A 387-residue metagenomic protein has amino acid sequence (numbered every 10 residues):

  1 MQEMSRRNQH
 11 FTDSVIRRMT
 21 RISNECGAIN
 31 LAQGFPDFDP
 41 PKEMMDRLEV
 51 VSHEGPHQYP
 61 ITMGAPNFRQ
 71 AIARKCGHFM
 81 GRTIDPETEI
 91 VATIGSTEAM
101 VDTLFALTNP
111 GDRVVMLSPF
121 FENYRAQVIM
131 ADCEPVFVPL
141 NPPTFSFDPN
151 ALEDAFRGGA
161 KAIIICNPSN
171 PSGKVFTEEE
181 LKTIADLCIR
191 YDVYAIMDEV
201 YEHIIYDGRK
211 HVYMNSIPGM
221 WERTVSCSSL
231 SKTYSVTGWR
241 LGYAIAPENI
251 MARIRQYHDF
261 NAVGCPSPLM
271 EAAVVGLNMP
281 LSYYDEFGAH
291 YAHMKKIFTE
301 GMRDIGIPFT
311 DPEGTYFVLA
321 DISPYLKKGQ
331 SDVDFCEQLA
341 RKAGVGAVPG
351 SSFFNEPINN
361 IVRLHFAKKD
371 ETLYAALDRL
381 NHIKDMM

Functional and structural regions predicted by a protein language model:
Q2-G95, D102, N278-M279, M386-M387: N-terminal small-domain helix-loop-helix segment of the aminotransferase-like
C26, A131, R190-Y191, I305 (+2 more regions): Helix C-cap/helix->beta junction micro-motif
R74, V115, D154, K328-Q330 (+2 more regions): PLP-dependent enzyme catalytic core of the Aspartate aminotransferase-like
P86, F105-I165, E178: PLP-dependent aminotransferase-like
D112, C133, R190-Y194, W221-E222: A short helix->loop->beta-strand "cap" motif at the edges of active sites that frequently abuts
L140-D207: Active-site phosphate-binding strand-loop segment of PLP-dependent enzymes
R223-G314: PLP-dependent aminotransferase class I/II
Y291-A292, I305-K342: Conserved PLP-binding catalytic core of the aspartate aminotransferase-like
